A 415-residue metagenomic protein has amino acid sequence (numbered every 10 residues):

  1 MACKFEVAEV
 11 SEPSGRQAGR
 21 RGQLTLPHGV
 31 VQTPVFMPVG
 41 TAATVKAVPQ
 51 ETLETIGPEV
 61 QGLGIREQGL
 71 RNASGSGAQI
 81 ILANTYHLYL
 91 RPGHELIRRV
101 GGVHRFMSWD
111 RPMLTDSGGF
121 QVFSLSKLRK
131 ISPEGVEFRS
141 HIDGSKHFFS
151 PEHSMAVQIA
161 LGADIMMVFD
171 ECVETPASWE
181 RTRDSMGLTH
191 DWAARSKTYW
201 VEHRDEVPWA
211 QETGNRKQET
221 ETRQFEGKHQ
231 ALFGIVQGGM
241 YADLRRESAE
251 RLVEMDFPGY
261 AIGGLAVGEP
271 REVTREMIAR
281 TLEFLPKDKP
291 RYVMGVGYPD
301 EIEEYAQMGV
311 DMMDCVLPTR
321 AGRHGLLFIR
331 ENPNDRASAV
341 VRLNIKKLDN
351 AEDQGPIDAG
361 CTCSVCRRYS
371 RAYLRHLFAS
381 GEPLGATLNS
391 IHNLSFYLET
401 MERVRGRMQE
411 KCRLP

Functional and structural regions predicted by a protein language model:
M1-E59, S74-V207, F225, L348-A351: Non-catalytic, usually N-terminal nucleic-acid engagement modules in DNA/RNA processing proteins
A2-T25, V31-P38, A47, D170-P176 (+1 more regions): C-terminal extensions of enzymes
G29, I81, D116, Q158 (+5 more regions): Conserved, mostly hydrophobic/aromatic
P58-G75, H203-K228, R336-A339: Intrinsic disorder/low-complexity segments
H94-V100, G322-A337, L398-M401, E410: C-terminal helical cap(s) of enzyme catalytic domains, especially alpha/beta-barrels
F148, E152, W179, R183-H190 (+5 more regions): Non-membrane alpha-helical structural segments and their capping/turn regions in soluble enzymes
T175-W179, R183, G259-L265, P383-A386: Glycine- and acidic
H203, G227, A231-I357: Glycine-rich phosphate/ribose-binding loops and adjacent secondary-structure elements that form binding surfaces
